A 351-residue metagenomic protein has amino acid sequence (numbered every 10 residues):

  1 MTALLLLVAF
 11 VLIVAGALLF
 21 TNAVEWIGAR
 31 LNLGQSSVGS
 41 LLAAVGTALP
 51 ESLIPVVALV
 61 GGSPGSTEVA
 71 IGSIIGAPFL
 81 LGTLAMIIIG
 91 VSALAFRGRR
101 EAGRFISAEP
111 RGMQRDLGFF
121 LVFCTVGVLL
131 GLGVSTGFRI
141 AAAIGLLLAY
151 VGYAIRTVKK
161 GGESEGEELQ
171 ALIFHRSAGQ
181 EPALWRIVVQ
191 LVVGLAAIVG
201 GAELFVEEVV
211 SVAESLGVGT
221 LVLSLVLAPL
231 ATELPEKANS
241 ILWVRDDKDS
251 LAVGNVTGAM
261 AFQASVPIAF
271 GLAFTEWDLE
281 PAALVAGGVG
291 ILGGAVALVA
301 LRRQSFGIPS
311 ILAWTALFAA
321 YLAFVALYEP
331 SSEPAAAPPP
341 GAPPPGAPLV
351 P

Functional and structural regions predicted by a protein language model:
M1-P351: Hydrophobic alpha-helical segments, chiefly the membrane-spanning helices and signal/signal-anchor peptides
